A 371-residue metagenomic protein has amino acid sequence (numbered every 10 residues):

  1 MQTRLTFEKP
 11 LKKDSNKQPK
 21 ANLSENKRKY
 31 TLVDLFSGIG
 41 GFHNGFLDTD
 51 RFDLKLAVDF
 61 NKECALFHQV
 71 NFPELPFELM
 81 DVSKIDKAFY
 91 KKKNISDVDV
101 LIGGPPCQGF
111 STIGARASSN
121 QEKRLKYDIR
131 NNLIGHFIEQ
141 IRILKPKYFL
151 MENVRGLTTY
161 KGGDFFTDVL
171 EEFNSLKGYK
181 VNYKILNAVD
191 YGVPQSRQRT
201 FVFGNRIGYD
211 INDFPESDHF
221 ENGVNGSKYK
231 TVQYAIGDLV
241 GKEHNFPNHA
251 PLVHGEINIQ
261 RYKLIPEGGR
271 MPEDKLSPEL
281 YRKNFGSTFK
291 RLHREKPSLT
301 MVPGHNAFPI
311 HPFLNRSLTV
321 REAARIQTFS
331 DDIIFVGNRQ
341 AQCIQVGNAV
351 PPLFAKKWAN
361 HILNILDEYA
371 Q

Functional and structural regions predicted by a protein language model:
M1-K9, T231-A235: Short acidic, low-complexity intrinsically disordered linear motifs used for protein-protein interactions
R4-K145, R155-T159, D164: Core alpha/beta nucleotide-donor-binding catalytic domains of modification enzymes
L5, P247-Q371: C-terminal target-recognition/interaction regions appended to catalytic cores
G40, P106-Q108, R155-G156, Y191 (+3 more regions): Short, solvent-exposed loop/turn segments at secondary-structure junctions
D53, E74-L75, K147, L176 (+2 more regions): Secondary-structure boundary/capping positions in well-ordered alpha/beta enzyme cores
I85, F110, L157, V193 (+5 more regions): Short clusters of hydrophobic/aromatic residues that line enzyme substrate/ligand-binding pockets
K91-D97, T112-K283: Class I S-adenosyl-L-methionine
